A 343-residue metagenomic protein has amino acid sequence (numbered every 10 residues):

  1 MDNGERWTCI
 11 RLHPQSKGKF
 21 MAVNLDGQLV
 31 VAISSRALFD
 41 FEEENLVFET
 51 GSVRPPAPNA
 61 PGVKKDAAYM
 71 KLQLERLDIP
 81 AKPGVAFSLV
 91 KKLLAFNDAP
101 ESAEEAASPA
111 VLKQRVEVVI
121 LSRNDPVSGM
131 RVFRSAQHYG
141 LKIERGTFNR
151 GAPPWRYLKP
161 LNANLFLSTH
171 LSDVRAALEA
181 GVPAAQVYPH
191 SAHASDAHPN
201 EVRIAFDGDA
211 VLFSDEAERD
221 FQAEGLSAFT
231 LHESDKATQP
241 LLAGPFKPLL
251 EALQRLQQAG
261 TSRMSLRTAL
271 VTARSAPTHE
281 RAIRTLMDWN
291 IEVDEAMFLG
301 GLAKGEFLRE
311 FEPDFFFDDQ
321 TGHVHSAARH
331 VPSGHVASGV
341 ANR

Functional and structural regions predicted by a protein language model:
M1-F20, K91-A95: N-terminal amphipathic/basic-hydrophobic helices that include classical n-h-c signal peptides and signal-anchor
W7, G18-V31, F39, L171-I204 (+6 more regions): Asp-based, Mg2+/Mn2+-dependent phosphohydrolase catalytic module
F20-A152, H198, D207-F298: Alpha-helical substrate-recognition element adjacent to the catalytic core
D40-F41, L74, D78, V116 (+7 more regions): A cross-kingdom feature marking solvent-exposed beta-strand/loop segments within repeated, beta-rich binding/scaffold
